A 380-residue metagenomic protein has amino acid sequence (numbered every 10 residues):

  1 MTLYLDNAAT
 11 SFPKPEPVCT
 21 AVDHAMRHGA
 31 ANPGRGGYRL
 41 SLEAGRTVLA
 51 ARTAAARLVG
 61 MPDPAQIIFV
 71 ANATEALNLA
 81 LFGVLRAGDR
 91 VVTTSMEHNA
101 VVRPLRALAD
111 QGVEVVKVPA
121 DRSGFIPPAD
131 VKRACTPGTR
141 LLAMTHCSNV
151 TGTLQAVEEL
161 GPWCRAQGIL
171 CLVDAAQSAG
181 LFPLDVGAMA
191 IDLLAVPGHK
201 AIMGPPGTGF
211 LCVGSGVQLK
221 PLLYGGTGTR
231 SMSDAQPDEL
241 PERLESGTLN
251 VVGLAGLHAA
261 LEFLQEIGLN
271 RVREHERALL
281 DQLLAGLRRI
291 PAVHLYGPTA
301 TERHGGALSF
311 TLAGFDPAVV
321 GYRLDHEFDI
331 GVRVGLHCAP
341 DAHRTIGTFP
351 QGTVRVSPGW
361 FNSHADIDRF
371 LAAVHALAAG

Functional and structural regions predicted by a protein language model:
M1-G380: Pyridoxal 5′-phosphate
